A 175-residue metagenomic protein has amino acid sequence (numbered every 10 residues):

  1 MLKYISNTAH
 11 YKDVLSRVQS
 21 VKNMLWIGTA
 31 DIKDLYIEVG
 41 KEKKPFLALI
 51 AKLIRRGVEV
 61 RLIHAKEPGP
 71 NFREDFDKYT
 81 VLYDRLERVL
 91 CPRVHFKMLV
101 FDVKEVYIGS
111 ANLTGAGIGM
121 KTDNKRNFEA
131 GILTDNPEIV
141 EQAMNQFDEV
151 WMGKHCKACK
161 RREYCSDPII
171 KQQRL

Functional and structural regions predicted by a protein language model:
M1-L62: PLD-like (HKD) phosphodiesterase/transphosphatidyltransferase domain
D31, H64-G69, V94, P137-E138: Short beta-alpha junction loops
D34-Y36, G69-F72: Short, solvent-exposed loop/turn segments at secondary-structure junctions
F76-P92: Structural recognition of alpha->loop->beta junctions
V89-R93, L99, K125: Short solvent-exposed loop/turn micro-motifs enriched in small/polar/acidic residues
K97-V100, A130-I132: Short beta-strand scaffold segments in enzyme catalytic cores
V103-K104: Glycine-centered positions within short beta-strands or beta-hairpins
Y107-L175: Signature of lipid phosphatidyltransferase scaffolds
